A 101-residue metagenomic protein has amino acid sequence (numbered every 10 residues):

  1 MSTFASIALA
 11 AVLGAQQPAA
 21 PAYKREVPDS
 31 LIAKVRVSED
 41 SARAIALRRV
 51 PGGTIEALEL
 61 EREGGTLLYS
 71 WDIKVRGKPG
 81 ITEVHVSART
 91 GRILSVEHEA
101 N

Functional and structural regions predicted by a protein language model:
S2-N101: Long, terminal "pre-/pro-" and other extracytoplasmic accessory regions that lie outside the mature folded/catalytic
